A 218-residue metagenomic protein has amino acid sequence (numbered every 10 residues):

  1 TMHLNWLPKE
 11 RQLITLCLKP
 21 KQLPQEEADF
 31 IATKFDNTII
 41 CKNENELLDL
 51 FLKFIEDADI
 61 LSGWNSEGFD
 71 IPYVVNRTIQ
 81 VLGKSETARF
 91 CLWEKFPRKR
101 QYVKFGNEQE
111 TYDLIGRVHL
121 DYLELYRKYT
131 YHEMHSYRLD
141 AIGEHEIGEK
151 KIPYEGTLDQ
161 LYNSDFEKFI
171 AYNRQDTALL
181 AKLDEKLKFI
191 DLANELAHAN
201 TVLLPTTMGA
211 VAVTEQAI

Functional and structural regions predicted by a protein language model:
T1-K9: Entry/capping segment at the start of metal-dependent catalytic domains with acidic active-site entry clusters
T15-E133: Conserved DEDDh/DEDDy metal-dependent 3′-5′ exonuclease domain
E46, L50-K53, F69-Y73, R117 (+4 more regions): Generic recognition of stable, solvent-exposed alpha-helical segments in well-folded globular domains
D57-L61, Y131-H135, I152-P153, A178-L179 (+1 more regions): Intrinsically disordered or highly flexible coil/loop and linker segments, enriched in small and charged/polar residues
S66, L123-L125, G156-L158, N194-H198: Acidic carboxylate-rich catalytic motifs and surrounding loops in phosphoryl-/glycosyl-chemistry enzymes
V81, H145-E149, I190: Phosphate/oxyanion-binding loops and surfaces in catalytic or ligand/nucleic-acid-binding neighborhoods
Y129, M134-E167, N173: C-terminal or mid-to-C-terminal helical accessory/interaction module adjacent to the motor/catalytic core
D159-I218: Common nucleic-acid-contacting/processivity interface regions adjacent to the catalytic cores of nucleic-acid enzymes
